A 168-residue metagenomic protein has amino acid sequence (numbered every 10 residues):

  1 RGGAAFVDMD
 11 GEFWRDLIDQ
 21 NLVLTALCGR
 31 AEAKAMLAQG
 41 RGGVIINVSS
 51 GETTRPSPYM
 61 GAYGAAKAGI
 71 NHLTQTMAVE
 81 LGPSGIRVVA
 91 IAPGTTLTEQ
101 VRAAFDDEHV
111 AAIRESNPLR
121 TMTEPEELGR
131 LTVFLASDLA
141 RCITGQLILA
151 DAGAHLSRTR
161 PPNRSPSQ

Functional and structural regions predicted by a protein language model:
G2-F6, D10-I18, I113: Substrate-binding pocket helix/loop in short-chain dehydrogenase/reductase
A4, P56-G64, T76, P161: Active-site loop-to-helix junction immediately N-terminal to the catalytic Tyr of the SDR YXXXK motif in Rossmann-fold
G29, A66, T74: Active-site helix of classical SDR
K34, V79-P83, R141: Alpha-helical segment proximal to the catalytic Tyr-Lys
S50: Residue(s) in the substrate-gating loop at a strand-loop-helix junction that position the organic substrate next
A90, E108-I143, A150-A152: C-terminal helical subdomain
T144-Q168: Short C-terminal tail/terminal secondary-structure segment of NAD(P)H-dependent dehydrogenase/reductase domains
